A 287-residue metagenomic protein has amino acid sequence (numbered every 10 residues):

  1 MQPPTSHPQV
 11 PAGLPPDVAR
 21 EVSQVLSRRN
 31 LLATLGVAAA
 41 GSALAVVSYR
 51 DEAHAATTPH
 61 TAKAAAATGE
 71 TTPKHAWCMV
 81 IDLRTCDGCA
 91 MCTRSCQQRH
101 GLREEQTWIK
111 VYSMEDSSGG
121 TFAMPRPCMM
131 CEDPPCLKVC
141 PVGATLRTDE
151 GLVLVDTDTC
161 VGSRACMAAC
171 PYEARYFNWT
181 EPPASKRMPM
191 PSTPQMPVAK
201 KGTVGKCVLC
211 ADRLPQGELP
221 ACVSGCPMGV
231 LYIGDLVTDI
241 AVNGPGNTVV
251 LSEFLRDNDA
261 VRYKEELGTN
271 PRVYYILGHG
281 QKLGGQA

Functional and structural regions predicted by a protein language model:
M1-L26: N-terminal secretory signal peptides
A19-L32, D51-A55, C86, C92 (+3 more regions): Twin-arginine (Tat) signal peptide motif
A19-N30, A40-A66, G280-Q281, A287: N-terminal twin-arginine translocation
A33-S48, T58-M79, T85, A90-Q98 (+3 more regions): A structural preference for long, well-packed, hydrophobic secondary-structure segments
A55-T68, Q97-P125, L146-T159, A174-T203 (+1 more regions): Non-heme iron-sulfur electron-transfer modules
C78-H100, G120-A144, L154-A174, A199-G225 (+3 more regions): Cysteine-centered iron-sulfur cluster-binding motifs in ferredoxin-type domains/subunits of redox enzymes
P215-A287: Long, compositionally biased charged/polar accessory segments in the mid-to-C-terminal portions of proteins
